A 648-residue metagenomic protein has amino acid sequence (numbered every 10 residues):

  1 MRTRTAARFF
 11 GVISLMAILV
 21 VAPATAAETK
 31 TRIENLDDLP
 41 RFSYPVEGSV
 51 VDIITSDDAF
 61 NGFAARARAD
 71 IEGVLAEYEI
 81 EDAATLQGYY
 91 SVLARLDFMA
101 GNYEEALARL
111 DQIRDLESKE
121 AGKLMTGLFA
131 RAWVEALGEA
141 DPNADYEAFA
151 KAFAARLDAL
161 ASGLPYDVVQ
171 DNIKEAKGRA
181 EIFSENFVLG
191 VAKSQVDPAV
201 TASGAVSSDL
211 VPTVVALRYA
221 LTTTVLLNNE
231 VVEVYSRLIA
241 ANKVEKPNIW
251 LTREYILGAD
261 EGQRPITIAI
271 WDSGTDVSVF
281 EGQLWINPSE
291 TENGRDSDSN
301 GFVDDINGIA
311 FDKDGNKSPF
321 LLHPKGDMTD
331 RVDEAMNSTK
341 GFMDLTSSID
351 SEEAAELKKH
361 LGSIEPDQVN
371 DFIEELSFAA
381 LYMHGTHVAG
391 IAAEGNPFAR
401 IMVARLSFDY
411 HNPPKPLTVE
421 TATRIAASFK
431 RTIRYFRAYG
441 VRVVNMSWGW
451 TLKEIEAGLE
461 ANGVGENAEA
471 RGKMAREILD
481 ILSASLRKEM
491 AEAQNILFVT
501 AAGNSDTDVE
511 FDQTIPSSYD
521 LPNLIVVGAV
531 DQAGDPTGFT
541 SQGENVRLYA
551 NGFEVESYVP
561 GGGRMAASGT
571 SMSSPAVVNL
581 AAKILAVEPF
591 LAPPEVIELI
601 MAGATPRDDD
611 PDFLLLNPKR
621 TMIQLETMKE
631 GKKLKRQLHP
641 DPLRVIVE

Functional and structural regions predicted by a protein language model:
G11-V21: Bacterial N-terminal signal peptides
D58-V74: Helix-turn-helix repeat elements of alpha-solenoid scaffolds
Y90, D97-A100: Residue at a conserved register position within TPR or TPR-like alpha-solenoid repeats
F129-T267, S273-Q283, N337-D371, L643-E648: Protease zymogen maturation seam
A259-T267, S273-I391, G395-M402, F408-T418 (+2 more regions): Active-site core segment of subtilase-fold serine proteases
N445, E588-E648: C-terminal subdomain of the subtilisin-like protease fold in secreted/lumenal serine endopeptidases
N495, A501, E510-A586, F590: Extracellular S/T/G-rich loop segment that most often corresponds to the catalytic His/Ser-adjacent loop
